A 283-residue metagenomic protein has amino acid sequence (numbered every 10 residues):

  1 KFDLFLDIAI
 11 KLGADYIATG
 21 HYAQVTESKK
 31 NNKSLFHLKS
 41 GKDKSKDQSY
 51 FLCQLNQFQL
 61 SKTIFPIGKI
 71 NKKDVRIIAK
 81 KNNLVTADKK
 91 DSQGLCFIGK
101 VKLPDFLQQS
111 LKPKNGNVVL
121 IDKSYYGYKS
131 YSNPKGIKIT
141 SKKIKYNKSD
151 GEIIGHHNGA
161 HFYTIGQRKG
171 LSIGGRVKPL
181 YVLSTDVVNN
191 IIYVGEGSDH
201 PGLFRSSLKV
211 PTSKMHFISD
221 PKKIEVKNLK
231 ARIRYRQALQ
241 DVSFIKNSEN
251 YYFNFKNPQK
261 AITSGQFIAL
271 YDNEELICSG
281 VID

Functional and structural regions predicted by a protein language model:
K1-L276, D283: Nucleotide-activated chemistry modules centered on ATP-dependent adenylation/adenylyltransferase
